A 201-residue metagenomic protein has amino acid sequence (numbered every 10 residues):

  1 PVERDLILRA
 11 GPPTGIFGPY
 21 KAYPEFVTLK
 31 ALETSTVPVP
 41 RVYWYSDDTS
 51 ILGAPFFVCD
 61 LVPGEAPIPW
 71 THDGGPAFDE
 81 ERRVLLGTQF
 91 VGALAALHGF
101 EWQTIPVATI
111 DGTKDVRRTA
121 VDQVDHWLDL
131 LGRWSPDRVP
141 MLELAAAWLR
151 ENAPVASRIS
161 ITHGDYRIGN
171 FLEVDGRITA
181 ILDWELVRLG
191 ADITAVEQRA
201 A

Functional and structural regions predicted by a protein language model:
P1-S160, R177: ATP-binding pocket architecture of kinase catalytic cores
L86-F90, R138-M141, D165, N170 (+1 more regions): An acidic site on a long C-lobe helix of protein kinase domains
S160-I161, R167, L172-A201: Active-site Asp-x-Gly
